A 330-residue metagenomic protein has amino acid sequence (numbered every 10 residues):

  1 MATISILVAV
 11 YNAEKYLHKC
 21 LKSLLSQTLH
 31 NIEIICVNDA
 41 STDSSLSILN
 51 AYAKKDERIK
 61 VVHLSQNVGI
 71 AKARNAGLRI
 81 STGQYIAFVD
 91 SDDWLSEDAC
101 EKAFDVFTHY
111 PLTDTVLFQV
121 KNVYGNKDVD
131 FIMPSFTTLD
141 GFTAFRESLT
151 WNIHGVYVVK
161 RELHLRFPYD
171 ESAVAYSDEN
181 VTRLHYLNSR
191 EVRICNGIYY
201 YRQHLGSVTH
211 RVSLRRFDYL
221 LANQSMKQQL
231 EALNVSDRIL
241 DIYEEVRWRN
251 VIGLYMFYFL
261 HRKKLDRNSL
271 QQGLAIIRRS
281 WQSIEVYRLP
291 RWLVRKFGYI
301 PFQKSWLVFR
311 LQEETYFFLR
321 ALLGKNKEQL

Functional and structural regions predicted by a protein language model:
A2-L7, L25-C36, S44, D56-K60: Short loop->beta transition adjacent to catalytic acidic/histidine clusters or analogous donor-positioning motifs
N12-S26: Short, well-formed alpha-helical segments that are part of the catalytic scaffolds of diverse glycosyltransferases
S23, N38-I48, Q66, D90: A conserved acidic beta->alpha catalytic loop
L64-S81, F88: Glycine-rich, basic loop-to-helix element that forms the pyrophosphate-binding segment of sugar-nucleotide handling
S96-P168: Flexible acidic/His/Gly-enriched loops in nucleotide-sugar-dependent glycosyltransferase catalytic domains
G141-Y219: Conserved nucleotide-sugar donor-binding catalytic segment
G197-H204, R211-R238, N250-I284: Catalytic core of nucleotide-sugar-dependent glycosyltransferases
K263-L330: Membrane-interface aromatic/basic loop that binds lipid-linked glycans or pyrophosphate carriers, typified by
